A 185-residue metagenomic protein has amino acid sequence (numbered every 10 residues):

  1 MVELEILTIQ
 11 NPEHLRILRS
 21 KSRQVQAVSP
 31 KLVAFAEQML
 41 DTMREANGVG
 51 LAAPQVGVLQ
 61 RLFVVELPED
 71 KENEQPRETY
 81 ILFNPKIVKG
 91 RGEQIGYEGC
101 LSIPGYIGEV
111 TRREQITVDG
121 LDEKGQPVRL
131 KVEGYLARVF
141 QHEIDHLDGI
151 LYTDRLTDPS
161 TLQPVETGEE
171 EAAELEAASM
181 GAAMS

Functional and structural regions predicted by a protein language model:
M1-S185: Positively charged
